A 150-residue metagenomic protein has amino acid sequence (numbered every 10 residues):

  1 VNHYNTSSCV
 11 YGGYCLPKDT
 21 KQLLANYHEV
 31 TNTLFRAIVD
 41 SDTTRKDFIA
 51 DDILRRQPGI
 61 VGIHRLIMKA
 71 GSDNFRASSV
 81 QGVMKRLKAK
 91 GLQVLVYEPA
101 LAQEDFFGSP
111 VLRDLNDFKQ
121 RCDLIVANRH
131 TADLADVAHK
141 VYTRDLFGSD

Functional and structural regions predicted by a protein language model:
V1-D150: Structural/interface elements that position substrates and couple domains in central-metabolism enzymes
